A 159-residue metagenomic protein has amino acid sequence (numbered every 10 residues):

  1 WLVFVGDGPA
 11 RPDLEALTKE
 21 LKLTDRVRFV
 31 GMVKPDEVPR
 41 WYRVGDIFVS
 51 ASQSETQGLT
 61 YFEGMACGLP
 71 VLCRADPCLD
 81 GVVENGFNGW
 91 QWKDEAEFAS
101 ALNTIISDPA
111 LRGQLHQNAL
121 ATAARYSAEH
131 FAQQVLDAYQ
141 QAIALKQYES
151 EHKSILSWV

Functional and structural regions predicted by a protein language model:
W1-F29, D36: A conserved nucleotide-sugar
M32-V33, R40-G45: Short alpha-helical donor nucleotide-sugar binding micro-motif in glycosyltransferases
F48-V49: A short hydrophobic beta-strand element within the catalytic core of glycosyltransferases that build diverse glycans
Q53: Aromatic "clamp/platform" in nucleotide-sugar-dependent glycosyltransferases that forms part of the donor/acceptor
P70-C73: Short hydrophobic beta-strand element within catalytic cores of glycosyltransferases and related nucleotide-activated
N85-A96, T104-P109: Conserved acidic donor-binding segment of nucleotide-sugar-dependent glycosyltransferases
L111-R125, D137, Q141: A short, well-ordered alpha-helix in the C-terminal region of glycosyltransferases
A128-V159: C-terminal alpha-helical cap of glycosyltransferases
